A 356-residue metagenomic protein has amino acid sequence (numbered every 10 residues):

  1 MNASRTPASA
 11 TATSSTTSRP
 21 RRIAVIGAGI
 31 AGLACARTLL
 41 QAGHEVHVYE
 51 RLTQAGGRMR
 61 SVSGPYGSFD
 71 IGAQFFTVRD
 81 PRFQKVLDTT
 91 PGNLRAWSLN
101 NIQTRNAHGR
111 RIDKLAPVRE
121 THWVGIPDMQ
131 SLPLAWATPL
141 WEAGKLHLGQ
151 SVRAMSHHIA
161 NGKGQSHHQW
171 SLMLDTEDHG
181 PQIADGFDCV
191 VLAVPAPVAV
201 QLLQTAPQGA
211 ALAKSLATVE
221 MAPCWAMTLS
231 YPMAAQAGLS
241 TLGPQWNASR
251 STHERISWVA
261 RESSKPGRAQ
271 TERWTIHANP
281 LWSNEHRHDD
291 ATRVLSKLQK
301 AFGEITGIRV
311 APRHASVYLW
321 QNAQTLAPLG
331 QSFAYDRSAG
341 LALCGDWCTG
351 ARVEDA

Functional and structural regions predicted by a protein language model:
R21-Y49: N-terminal Rossmann-like FAD-binding beta1-loop-alpha1 element of flavoenzymes
L40-G64: Glycine-rich FAD pyrophosphate-binding loop
G56, Y66, I183-P244, I308-V310: Central helical "cap/lid" subdomain
S61-Q103: N-terminal FAD cofactor-binding segment of flavoenzymes
F75-P81, R111-A137, H288-V294: Short beta-strand to alpha-helix junction loop
L148-W170: A conserved short coil-to-beta-strand element within the FAD-binding core of flavoproteins
T228-Q236, S240-H286, R293, K297-T306: Active-site substrate-recognition segment that forms the wall of the catalytic cavity or substrate channel
S296-A339: Flavin (FAD/FMN) cofactor-binding core of flavoprotein oxidoreductases
